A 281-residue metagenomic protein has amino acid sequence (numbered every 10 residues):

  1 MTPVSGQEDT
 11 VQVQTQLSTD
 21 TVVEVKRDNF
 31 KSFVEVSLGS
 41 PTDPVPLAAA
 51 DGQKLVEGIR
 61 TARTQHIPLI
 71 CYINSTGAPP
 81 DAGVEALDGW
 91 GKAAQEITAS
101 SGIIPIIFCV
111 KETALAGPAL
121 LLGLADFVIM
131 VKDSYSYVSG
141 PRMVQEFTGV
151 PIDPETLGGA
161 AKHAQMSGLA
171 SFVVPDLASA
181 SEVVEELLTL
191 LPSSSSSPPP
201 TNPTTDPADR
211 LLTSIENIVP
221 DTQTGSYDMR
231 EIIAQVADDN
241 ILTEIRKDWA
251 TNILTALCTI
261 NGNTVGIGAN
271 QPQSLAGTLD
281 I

Functional and structural regions predicted by a protein language model:
M1-I107, E112-T113, P118-L120, L124-Y135 (+2 more regions): Terminal-region recognition feature
V144: N-terminal cationic and glycine-rich segments that engage phosphates or anionic surfaces
